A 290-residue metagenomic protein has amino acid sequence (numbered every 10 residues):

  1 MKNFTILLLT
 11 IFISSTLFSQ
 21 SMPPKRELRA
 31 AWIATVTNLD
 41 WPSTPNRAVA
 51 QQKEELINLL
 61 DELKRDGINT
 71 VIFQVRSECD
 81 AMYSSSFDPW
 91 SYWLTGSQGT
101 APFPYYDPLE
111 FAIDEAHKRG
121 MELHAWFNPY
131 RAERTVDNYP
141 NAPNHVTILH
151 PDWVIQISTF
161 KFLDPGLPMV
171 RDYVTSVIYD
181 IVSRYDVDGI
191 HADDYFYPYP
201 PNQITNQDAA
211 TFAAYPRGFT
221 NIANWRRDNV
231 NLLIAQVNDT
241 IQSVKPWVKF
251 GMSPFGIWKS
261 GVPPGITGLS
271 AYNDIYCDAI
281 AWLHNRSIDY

Functional and structural regions predicted by a protein language model:
M1-S21: Bacterial Sec-dependent N-terminal signal peptides
P23-A30, I68-D80, P108-I155, H191-D194 (+2 more regions): Glycine-rich, aromatic-flanked loop segments that form ligand/cofactor-binding clefts across common enzyme folds
R26, A34-E54, D114, H124-A125 (+3 more regions): Active-site-adjacent "subsite" loops/lids of carbohydrate-active enzymes
N46-D66, W93-R119, Y173, D228-D239: Aromatic- and glycine-enriched glycan-recognition loops and surfaces that form the carbohydrate-binding subsites
E54-A81, R184-G189, S287-I288: Catalytic domains of carbohydrate-active enzymes, especially glycoside hydrolases
D66-P104, Y290: Aromatic-lined carbohydrate-binding/catalytic grooves of carbohydrate-active enzymes
A81-G96, R131-I157, D194-G218, P263-S270: Aromatic- and acidic-residue-enriched segments that line the glycan-binding/catalytic groove of carbohydrate-active
M169-Y290: Active-site neighborhood of glycoside hydrolase catalytic domains
